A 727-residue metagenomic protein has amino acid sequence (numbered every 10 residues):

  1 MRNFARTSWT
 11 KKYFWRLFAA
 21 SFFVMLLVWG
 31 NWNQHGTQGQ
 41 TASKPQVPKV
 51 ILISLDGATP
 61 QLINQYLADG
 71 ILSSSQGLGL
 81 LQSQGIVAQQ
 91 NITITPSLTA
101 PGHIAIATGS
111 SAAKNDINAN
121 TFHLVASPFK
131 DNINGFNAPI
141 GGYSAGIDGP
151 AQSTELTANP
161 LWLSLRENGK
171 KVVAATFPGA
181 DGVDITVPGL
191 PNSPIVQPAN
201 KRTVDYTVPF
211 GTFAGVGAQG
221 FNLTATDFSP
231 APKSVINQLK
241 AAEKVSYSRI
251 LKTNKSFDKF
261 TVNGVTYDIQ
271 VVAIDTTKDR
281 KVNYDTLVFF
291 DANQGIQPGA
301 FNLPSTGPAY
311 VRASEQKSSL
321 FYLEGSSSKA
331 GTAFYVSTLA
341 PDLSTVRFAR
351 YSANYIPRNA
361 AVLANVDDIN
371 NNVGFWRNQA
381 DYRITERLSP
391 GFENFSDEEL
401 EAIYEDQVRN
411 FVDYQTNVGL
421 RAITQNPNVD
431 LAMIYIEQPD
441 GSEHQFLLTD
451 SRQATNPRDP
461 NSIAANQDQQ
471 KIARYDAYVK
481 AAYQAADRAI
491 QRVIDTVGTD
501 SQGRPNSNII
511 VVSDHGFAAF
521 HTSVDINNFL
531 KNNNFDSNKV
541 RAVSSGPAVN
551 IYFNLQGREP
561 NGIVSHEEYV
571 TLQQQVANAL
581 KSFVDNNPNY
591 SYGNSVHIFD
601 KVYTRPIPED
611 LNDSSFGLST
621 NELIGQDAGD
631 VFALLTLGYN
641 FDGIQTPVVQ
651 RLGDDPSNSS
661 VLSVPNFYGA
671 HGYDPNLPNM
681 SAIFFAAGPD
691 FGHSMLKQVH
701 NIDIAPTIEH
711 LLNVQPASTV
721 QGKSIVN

Functional and structural regions predicted by a protein language model:
Q40-I86, K171, F210-A218, N222 (+1 more regions): Active-site-proximal N-terminal segment of extracellular/periplasmic enzymes that hydrolyze or transfer
V47-I63, L80-Q82, I106, L165 (+8 more regions): Beta-strand elements within well-structured catalytic alpha/beta cores of enzymes that handle phosphate/sulfate esters
I63, S74, A402-A432, L448-I509 (+3 more regions): A long, amphipathic alpha-helix that forms part of the scaffold/cap immediately adjacent to metal-dependent active
I63-D116, T121, K171-A175: Short, structured active-site-proximal loop/turn typified by the sulfatase FGly-forming signature C/S-X-P-X-R
G77, A482-N528, S591-S614, A633 (+1 more regions): Metal-dependent active-site segment of extracytoplasmic phospho-/sulfohydrolases and closely related
V87-A107, A175-D184, Y435-Q438, G516 (+1 more regions): Short, solvent-exposed turn/loop segments enriched in Gly/Ser/Thr/Pro and often Arg
S110-N456, P588, D642-G643: His/Asp/Glu-rich, glycine-adjacent segments that coordinate divalent cations and/or stabilize oxyanion chemistry on
T157-N159, D227-S344, I356, K539-T707 (+1 more regions): Active-site neighborhoods of enzymes that stabilize oxyanions during catalysis
